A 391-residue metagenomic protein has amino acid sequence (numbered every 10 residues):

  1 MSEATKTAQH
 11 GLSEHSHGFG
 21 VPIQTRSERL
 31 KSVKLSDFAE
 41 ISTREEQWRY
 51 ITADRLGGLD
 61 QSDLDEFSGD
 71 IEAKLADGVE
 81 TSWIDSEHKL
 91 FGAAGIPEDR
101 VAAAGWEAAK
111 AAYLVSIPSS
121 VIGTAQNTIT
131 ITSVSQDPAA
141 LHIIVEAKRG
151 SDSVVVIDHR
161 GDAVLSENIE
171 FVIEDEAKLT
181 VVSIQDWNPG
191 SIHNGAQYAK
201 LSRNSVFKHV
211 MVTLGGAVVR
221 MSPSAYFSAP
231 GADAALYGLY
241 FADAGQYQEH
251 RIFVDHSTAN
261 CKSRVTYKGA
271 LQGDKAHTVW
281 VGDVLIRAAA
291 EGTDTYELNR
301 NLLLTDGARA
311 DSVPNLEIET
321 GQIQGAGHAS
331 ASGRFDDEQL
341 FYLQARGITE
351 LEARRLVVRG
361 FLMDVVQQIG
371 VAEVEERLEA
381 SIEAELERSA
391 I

Functional and structural regions predicted by a protein language model:
M1, K6-T7, A225, D233: C-terminal intrinsically disordered extensions
S2-S120, N127, L271: N-terminal amphipathic, basic helical "cap/leader" segment at the start of enzyme domains
S36-E45, F361-V371: Short arginine-rich
A93-I348, L362, V366-I391: Conserved beta-strand/loop scaffold segments within soluble protein domains that form the structured core and edges
